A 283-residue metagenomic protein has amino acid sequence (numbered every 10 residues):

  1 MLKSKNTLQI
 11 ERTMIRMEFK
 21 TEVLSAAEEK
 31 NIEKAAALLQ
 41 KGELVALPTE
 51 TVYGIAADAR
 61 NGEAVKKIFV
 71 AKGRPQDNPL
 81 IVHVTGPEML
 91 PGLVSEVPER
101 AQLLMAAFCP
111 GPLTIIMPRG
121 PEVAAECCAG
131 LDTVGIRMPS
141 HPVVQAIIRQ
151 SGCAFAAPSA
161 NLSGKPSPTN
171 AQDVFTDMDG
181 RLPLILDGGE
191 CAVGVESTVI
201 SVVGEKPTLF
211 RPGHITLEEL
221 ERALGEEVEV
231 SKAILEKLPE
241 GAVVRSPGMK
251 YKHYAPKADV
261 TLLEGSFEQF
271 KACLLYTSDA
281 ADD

Functional and structural regions predicted by a protein language model:
K3-N6, I10: Polybasic, lysine-rich low-complexity intrinsically disordered segments
I15-S278: Active-site-adjacent structural elements in enzyme catalytic cores
D279-D283: A short, hydrophobic C-terminal helix/tail in secreted or cell-surface proteins
